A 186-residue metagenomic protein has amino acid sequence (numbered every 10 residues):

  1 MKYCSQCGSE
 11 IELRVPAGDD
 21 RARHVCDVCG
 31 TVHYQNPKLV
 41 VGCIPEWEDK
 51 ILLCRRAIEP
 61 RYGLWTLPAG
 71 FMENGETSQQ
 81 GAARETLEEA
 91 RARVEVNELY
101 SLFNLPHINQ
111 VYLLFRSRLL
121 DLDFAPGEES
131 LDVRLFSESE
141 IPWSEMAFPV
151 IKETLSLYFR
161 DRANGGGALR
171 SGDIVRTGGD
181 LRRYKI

Functional and structural regions predicted by a protein language model:
M1-G42: Acidic, metal-coordinating catalytic segment for phosphate/diphosphate chemistry, firing primarily on the Nudix
Y3, R23, I44, L53 (+2 more regions): Conserved hydrophobic/aromatic beta-strand scaffold that supports enzyme active sites
S5, E12, D27, L52 (+3 more regions): Nucleotide phosphate-binding site architecture
R21, N36-V40, E46-E48, P60-Y62 (+2 more regions): Short connector loops at helix/strand junctions that flank enzyme active sites, especially segments positioning acidic
V28, R56, A69, S117 (+1 more regions): Active-site donor-binding loop signature of nucleotide-sugar glycosyltransferases
E46-E88: Conserved Nudix-box catalytic region and its N-terminal flanking loop in Nudix hydrolases and closely related
M72-L157, D161, G166-A168, D180-I186: Unchanged
S171-G178: Short, highly charged C-terminal tails/helix-capping segments
